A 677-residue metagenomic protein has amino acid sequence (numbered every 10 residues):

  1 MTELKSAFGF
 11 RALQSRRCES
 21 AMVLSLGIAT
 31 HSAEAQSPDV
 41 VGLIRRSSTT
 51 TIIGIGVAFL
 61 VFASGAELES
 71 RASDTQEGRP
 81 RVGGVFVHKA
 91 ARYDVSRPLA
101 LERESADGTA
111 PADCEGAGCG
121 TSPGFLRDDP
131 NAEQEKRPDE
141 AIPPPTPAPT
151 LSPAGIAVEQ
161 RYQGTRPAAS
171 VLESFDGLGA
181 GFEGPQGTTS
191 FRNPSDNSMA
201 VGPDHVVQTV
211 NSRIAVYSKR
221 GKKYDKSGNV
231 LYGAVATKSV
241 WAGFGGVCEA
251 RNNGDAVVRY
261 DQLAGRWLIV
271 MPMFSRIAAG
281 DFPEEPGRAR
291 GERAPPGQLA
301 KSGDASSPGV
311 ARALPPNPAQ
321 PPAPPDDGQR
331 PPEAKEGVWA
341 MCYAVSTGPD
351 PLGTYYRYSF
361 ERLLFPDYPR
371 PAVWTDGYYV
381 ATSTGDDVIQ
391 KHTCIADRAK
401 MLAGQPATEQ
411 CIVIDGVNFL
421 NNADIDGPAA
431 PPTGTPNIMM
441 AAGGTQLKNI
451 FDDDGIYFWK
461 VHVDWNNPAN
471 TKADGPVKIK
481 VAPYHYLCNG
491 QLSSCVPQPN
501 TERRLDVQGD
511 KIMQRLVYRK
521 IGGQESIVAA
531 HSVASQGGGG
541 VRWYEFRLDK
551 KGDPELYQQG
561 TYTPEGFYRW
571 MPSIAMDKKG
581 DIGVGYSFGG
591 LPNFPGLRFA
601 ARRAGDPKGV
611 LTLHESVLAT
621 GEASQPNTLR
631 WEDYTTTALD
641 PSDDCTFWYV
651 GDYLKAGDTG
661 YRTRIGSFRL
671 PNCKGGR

Functional and structural regions predicted by a protein language model:
M1-G54, P283-P332: Intrinsic disorder/low-complexity segments
F10-A12, V61-S64, G177, E284: Generic detector of N-terminal low-structure segments
I28, G56-S64: Hydrophobic core
A33, V57-A58, S70: Cleavable N-terminal signal peptides
S64-T75: Signal peptide processing junction and immediate N-terminal pro/mature segment of secreted/exported proteins
S73-E285, D327-R677: C-terminal PAP-associated
